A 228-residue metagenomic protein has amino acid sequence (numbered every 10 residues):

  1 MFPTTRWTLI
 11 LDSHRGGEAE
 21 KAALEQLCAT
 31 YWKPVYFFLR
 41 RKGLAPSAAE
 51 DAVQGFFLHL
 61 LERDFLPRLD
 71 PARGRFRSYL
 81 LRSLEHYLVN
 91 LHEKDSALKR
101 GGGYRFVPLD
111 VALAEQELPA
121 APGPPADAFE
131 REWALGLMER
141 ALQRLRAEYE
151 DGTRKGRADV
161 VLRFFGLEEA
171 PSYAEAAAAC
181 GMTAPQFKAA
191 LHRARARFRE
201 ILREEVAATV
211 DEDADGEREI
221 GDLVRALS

Functional and structural regions predicted by a protein language model:
M1-S228: Intrinsic, short, N-terminal disordered tails of RNA polymerase sigma-factor systems
